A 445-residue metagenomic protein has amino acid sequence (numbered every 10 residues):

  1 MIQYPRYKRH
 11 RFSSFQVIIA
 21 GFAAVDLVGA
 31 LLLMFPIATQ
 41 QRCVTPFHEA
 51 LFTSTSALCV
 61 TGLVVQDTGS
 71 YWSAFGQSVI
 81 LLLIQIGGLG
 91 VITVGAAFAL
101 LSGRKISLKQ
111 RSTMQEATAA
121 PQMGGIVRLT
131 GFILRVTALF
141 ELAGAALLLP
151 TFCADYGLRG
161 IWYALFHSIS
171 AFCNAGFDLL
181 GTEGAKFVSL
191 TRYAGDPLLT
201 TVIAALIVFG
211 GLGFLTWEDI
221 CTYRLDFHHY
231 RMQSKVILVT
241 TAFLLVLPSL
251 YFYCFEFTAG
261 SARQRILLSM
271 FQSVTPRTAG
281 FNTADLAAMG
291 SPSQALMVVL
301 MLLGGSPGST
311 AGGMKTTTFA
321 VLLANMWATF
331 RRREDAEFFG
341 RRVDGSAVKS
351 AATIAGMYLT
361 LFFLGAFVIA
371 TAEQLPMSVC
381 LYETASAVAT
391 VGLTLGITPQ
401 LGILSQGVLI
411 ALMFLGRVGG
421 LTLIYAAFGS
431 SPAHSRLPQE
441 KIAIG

Functional and structural regions predicted by a protein language model:
M1-G445: Membrane-proximal intracellular helices of multi-pass ion channels
